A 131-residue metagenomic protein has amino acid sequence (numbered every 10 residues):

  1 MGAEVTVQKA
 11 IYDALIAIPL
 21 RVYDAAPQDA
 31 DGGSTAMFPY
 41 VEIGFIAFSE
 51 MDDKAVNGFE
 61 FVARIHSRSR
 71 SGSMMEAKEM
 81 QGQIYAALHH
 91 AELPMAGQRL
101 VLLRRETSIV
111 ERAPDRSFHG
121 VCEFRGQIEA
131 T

Functional and structural regions predicted by a protein language model:
M1-A14, I46-E60, A96-T131: Short, charged interaction patches at domain edges and termini
M1-D53, M75, G82-A86, A91 (+1 more regions): Small/polar-rich, solvent-exposed N-terminal microdomains that initiate assembly or binding
M37, I65, A87, E106-V110: Charge-rich, low-complexity amphipathic helices in intrinsically disordered tails/linkers adjacent to domains
E60, M80-G82: Residue-level signature of transmembrane alpha-helix interfaces in integral membrane proteins
E60-S69: Active-site-adjacent structural patch at catalytic or cofactor/ligand-binding sites
H66, H89-H90, H119: Histidine (H) residue identity feature
R68-M74, A130: A generic structural motif
